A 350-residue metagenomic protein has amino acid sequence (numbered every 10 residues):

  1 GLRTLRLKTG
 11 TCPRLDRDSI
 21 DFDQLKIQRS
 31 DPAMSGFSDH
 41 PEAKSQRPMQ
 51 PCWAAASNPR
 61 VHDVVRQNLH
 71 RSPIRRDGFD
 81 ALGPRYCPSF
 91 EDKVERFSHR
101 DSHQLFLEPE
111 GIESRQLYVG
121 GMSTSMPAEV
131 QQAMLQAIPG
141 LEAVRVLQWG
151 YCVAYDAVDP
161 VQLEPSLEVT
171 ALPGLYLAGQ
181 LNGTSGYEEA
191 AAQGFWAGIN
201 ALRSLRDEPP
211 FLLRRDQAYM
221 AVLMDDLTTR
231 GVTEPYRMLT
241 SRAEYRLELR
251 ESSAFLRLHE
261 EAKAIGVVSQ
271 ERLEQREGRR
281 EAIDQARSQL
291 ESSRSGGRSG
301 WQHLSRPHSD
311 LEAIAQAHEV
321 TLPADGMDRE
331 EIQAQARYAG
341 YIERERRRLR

Functional and structural regions predicted by a protein language model:
G1-A137: Predominantly flavin-linked oxidoreductase catalytic cores and closely associated redox partners
L7, R75-L82, L141-W149, E208-L213: Flexible, glycine/charged-enriched surface loops at secondary-structure junctions
G10-N58, D207-Q270, E274: Mid-to-C-terminal Rossmann-like scaffold of FAD/NAD(P)H-dependent oxidoreductases
R96-S98, H103-G111, E164-V169, Y236-T240 (+1 more regions): Short beta-strand elements
F106, Y118-N182, L212-D225, D325-R350: A glycine-rich dinucleotide-binding beta-alpha-beta segment and adjacent secondary-structure elements that constitute
Q180-E188, E244-L247: Glycine-rich phosphate/pyrophosphate-binding beta-alpha loops
A190-L213: Internal hydrophobic alpha-helix adjacent to the cofactor/substrate pocket in enzyme cavities
R242, E248-R250, A254, H259-R350: Extended, charge-enriched "interface" segments that sit outside catalytic cores
